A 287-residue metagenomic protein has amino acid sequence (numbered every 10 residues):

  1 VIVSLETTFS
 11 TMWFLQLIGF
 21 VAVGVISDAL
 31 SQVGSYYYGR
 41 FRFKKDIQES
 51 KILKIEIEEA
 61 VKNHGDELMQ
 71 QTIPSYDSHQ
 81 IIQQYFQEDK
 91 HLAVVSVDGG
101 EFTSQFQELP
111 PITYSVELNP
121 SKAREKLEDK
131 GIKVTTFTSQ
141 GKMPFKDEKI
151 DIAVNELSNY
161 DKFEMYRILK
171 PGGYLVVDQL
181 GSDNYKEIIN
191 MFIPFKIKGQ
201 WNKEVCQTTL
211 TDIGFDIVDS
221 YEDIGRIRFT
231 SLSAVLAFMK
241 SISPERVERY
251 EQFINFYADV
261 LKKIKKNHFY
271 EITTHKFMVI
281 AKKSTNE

Functional and structural regions predicted by a protein language model:
V1-R42: Hydrophobic, helix-forming membrane-interacting segments
E56, V218-E287: Conserved Class I S-adenosyl-L-methionine
M69-H91, E101-Q105: Conserved alpha-helix/loop element of class I SAM-dependent methyltransferases that forms part of the SAM/SAH-binding
H91-V94, D98-K142: Class I SAM-dependent methyltransferase SAM/SAH-binding core
K142-I152: A short acidic, Gly/Pro-enriched loop at the edge of an enzyme's catalytic core that lines a small-molecule cofactor
Y160-V176: A short glycine-rich, Lys/Arg-flanked "PGG" loop and its adjoining helix->strand segment in the class I
L180-K198: Short, glycine-/aromatic-enriched active-site segment of Class I SAM-dependent methyltransferases
G199-G214, R246: Short alpha-helix
